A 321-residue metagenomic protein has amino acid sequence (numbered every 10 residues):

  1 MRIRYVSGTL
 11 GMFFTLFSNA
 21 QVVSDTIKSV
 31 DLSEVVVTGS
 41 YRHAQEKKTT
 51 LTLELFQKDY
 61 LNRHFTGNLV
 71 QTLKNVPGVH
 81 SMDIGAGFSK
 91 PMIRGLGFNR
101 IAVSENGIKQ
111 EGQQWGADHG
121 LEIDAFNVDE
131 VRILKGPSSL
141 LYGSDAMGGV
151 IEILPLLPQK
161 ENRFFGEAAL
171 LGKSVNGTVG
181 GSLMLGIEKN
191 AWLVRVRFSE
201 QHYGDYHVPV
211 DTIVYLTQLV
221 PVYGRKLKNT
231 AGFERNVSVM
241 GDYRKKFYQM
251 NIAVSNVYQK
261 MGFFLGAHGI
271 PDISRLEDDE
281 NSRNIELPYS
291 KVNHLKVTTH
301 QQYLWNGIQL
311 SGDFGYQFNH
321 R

Functional and structural regions predicted by a protein language model:
V22, Y203, K228-E234, F247-Y303 (+1 more regions): Flexible loop and strand-edge segments within Gram-negative outer membrane beta-barrel domains
S33-N62: N-terminal periplasmic "start-of-domain" segments of outer-membrane beta-barrel proteins
E34, K90, E130, V150 (+6 more regions): Membrane-embedded beta-strand positions in outer-membrane beta-barrel channels/transporters
S40, G136, L154, A169-V175 (+5 more regions): Outer-membrane beta-barrel pore domains and translocons
L69-T72, G87-M92, S104, D118-L121 (+3 more regions): N-terminal periplasmic accessory domains that precede and gate Gram-negative outer-membrane beta-barrel machines
K109-K135: Short acidic/polar hinge/loop motifs at secondary-structure boundaries that mediate gating or recognition
Q113, I133-L134, F165-E167, Q218-R225 (+2 more regions): Extracytoplasmic loops and strand-loop junctions of Gram-negative outer membrane beta-barrel proteins
N176-H202, Y215-F264, W305: Transmembrane beta-barrel wall of Gram-negative outer-membrane proteins
